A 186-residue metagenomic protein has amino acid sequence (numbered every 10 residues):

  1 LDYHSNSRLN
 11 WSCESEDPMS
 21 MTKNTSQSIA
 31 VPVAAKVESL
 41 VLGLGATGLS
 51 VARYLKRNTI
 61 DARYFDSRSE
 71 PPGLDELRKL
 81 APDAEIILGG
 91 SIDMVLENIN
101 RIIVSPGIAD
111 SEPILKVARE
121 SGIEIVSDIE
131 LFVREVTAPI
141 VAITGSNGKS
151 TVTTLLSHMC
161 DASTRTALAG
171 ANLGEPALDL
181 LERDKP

Functional and structural regions predicted by a protein language model:
Y3, A35-L40, I99, T137-I140 (+1 more regions): A residue-level detector for conformationally permissive "hinge/kink" positions
Y3-H4, Q27: Low-complexity, intrinsically disordered or signal/transmembrane-proximal segments
H4-S5, P18: Short hydrophobic targeting helices and cationic amphipathic motifs that mediate membrane/organellar targeting
W11, D17-S127, L131: N-terminal leader/targeting and accessory segments in enzymes
K56-R57, M94-E97, P106-P186: Phosphate-binding loop of NTP-binding sites
